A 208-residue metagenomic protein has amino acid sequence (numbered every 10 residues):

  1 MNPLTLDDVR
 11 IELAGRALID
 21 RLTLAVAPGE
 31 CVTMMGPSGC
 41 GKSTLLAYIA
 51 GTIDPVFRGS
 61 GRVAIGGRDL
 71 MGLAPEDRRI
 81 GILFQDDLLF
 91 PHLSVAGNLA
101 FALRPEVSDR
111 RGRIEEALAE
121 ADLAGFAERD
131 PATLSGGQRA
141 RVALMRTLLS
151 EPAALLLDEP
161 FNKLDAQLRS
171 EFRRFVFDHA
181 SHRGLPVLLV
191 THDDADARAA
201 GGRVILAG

Functional and structural regions predicted by a protein language model:
D54, A74, L93-G112, E120: ABC-type ATPase nucleotide-binding domains, specifically the catalytic core motifs of the NBD
D54, R68-Q85, P105: ABC ATPase NBD coupling module
D69, D109-F126, F177-D178: Conserved ABC ATPase "signature" region
D130-L134, Q138: Conserved ABC ATPase signature
L149-A153: A short, proline-enriched helix->beta-strand linker immediately N-terminal to the Walker B motif in ABC-type P-loop
L155-E159: Catalytic Walker B motif of ABC-type/P-loop ATPase nucleotide-binding domains
G184-V190: Conserved H-loop
